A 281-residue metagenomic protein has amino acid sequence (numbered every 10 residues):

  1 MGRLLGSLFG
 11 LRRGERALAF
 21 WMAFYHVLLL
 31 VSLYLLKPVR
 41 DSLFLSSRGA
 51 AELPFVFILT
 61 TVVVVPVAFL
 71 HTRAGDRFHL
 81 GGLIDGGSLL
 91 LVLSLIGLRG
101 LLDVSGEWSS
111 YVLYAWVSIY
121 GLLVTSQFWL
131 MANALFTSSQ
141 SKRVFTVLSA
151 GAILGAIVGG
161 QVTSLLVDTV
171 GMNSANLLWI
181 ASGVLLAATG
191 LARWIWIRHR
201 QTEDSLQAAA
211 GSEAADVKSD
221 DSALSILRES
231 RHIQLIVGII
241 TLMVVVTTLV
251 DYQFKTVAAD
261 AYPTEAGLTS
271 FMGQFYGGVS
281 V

Functional and structural regions predicted by a protein language model:
M1-R13, L206-Q234: Juxtamembrane intracellular "pre-TM" segments in multi-pass secondary transporters
L11-S42, Y114-W116, L227-V250: Pair of pore-lining "gating" transmembrane helices in MFS-fold secondary transporters
V27, G106-V124: Hydrophobic core of transmembrane alpha-helices in multi-pass small-molecule transporters, especially MFS/SLC-type
R40, L122-T137, F254: Intracellular juxtamembrane helix-capping segments at the cytosolic ends of symmetry-related transmembrane helices
S46-S47, V65-R77, L98-G100, I153-I180 (+2 more regions): Transmembrane alpha-helix termini and helix-breaking/packing motifs in multi-pass membrane transporters
P54-P66, R143-S164, Y276-S280: Glycine-rich segments within core transmembrane alpha-helices of 12-TM secondary carriers
G86-L93, A175-W194: Symmetry-related core transmembrane helices of the 12-TM Major Facilitator Superfamily/SLC fold
L89-E107: C-terminal ends and interior cores of transmembrane alpha-helices in multi-pass membrane transporters/permeases
